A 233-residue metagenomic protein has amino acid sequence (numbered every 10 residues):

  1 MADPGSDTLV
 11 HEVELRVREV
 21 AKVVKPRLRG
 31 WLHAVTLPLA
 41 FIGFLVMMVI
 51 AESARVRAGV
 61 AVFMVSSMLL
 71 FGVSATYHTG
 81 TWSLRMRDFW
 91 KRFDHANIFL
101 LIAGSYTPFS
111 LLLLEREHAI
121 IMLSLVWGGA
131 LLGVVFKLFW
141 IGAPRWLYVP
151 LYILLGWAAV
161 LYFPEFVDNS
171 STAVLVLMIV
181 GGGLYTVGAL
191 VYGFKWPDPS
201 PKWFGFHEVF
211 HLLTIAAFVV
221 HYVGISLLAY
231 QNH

Functional and structural regions predicted by a protein language model:
A2-H233: Multi-pass alpha-helical transmembrane bundles in non-GPCR membrane proteins that perform intramembrane catalysis
